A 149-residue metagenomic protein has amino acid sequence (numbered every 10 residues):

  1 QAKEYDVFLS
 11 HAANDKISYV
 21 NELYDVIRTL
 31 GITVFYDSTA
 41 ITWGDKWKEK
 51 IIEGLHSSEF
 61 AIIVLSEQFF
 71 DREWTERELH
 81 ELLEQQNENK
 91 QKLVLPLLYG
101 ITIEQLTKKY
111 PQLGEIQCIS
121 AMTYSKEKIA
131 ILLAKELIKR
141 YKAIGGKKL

Functional and structural regions predicted by a protein language model:
Q1-L65, L83-L93, Y99-G100, T123-L149: Conserved N-terminal substructure of TIR/SEFIR domains
Y5-V7, G114-Q117: Short amphipathic alpha-helical segments
S18-Y19, F70-R77: Active-site-adjacent loop/helix micro-motif of nuclease/hydrolase catalytic cores
T42, F70, I119: Nucleotide phosphate-binding site architecture
H80: Short alpha-helical segment that forms part of, or immediately flanks, the ligand-binding pocket in carbohydrate-active
T102-G114: Glycine-rich, charge-decorated loop segments at or immediately adjacent to ligand/cofactor-binding or catalytic sites
I116-Y124: Short secondary-structure boundary motifs at beta->alpha junctions and helix caps
